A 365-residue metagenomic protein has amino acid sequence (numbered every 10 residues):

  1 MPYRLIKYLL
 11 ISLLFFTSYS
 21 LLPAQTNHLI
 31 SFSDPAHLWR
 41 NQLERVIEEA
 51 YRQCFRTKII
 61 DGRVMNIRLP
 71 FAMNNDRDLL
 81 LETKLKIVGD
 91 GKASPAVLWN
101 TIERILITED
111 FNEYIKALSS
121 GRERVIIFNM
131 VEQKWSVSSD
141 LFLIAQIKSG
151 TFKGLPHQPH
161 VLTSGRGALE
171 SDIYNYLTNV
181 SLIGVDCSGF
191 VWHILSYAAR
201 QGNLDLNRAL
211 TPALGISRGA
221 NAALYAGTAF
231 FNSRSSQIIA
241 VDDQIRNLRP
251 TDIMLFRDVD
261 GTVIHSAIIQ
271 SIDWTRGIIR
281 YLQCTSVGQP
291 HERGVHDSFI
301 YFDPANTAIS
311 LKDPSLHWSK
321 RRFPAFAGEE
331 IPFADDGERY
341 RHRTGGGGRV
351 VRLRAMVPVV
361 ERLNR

Functional and structural regions predicted by a protein language model:
M1-L9: Bacterial N-terminal signal peptides that target proteins for export
Y8-S18: Bacterial N-terminal signal peptides
P23-A24: Boundary at the C-terminal end of the N-terminal hydrophobic targeting segment
N27-D205, N364: N-terminal capping segments
S196-Q201, I272-W274, Y301, T307: Short regulatory "switch" loops immediately downstream of catalytic or recognition motifs within protein catalytic
L206-H291: ...with weaker cross-activation on analogous glycine-rich loops/strands in unrelated enzymes
Y281-G288, R293-R365: Low-complexity, Gly/Ser/Thr/Pro-rich intrinsically disordered linker/tail segments
